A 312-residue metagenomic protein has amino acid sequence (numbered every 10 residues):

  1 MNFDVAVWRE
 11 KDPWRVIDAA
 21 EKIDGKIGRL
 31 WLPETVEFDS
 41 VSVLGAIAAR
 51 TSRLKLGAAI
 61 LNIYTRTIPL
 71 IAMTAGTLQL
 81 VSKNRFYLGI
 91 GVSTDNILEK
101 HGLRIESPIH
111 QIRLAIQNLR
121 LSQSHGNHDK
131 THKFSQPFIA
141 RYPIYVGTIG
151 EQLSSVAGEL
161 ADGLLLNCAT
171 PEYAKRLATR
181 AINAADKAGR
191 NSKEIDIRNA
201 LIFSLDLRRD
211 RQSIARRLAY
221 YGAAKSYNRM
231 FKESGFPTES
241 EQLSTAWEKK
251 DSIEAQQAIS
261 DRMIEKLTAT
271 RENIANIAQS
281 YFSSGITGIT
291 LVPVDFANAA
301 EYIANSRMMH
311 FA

Functional and structural regions predicted by a protein language model:
M1-A312: Active-site-adjacent structural elements that line small-molecule/cofactor binding pockets in enzymes
